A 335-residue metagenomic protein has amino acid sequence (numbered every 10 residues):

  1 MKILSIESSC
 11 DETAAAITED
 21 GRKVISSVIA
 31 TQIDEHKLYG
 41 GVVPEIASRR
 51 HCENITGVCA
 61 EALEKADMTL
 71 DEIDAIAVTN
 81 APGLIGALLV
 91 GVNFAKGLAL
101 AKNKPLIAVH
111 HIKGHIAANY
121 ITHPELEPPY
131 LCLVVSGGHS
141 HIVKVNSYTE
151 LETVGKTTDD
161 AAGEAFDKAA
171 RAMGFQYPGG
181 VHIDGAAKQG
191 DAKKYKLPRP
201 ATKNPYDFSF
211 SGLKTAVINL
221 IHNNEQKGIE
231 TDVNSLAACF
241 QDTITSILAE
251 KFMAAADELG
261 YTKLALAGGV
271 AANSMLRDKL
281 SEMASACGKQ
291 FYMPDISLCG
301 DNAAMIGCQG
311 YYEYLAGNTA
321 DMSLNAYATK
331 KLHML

Functional and structural regions predicted by a protein language model:
M1, V109-L131, Q309: Conserved phosphate-binding catalytic cores of ATP/NTP-utilizing and phosphoryl-transfer enzymes
K2-P82, H111, H115: N-terminal beta-alpha supersecondary unit
T13-E19, C132, S140-K144: Short beta-strand scaffold segments in enzyme catalytic cores
V78-K102, I121, S274-M283: Short Gly/Thr/Asp-enriched flexible loops that form oxyanion-binding sites at enzyme active sites
A108-V109, L264, S281-I306: Conserved phosphate-binding/catalytic loops in two-lobed NTP-binding clefts
H115, P294-L332: Glycine-rich phosphate-binding/hydrolytic loop that grips phosphoryl groups
P124, N146-Q189, K214-T215, N219-N224: Glycine-rich phosphate-binding loop plus the immediately following alpha-helix
G185-L264, N273-C287, Y314, M334-L335: A contiguous, well-structured pocket-lining segment that forms one wall/lid of small-molecule binding clefts in soluble
